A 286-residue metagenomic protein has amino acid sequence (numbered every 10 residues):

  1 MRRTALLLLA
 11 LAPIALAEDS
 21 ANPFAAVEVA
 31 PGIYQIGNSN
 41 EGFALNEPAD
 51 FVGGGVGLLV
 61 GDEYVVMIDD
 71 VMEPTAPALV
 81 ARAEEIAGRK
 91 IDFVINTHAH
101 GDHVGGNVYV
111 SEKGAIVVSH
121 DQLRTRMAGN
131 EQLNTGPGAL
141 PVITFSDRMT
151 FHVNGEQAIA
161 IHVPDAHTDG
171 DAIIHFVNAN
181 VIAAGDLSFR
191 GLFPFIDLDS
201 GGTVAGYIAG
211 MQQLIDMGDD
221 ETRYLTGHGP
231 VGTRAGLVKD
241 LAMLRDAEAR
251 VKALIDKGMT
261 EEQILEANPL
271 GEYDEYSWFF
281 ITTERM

Functional and structural regions predicted by a protein language model:
M1-L8: Sec-dependent signal peptide recognition, specifically the positively charged N-region followed immediately by
L8, D216-D220, V231-M286: Accessory terminal helices/loops
L9-A17: Hydrophobic h-region of N-terminal signal peptides that target proteins for export in Gram-negative bacteria
P31-R82, I174-F176, V181-G185: Conserved beta-strand hairpin/beta-sheet module of binuclear metal-dependent hydrolase folds, prominently
I33, P77, A81-V153, D169: Active-site HxH/HxHxD metal-binding segment of metal-dependent hydrolases
G37-V52, M127-N134, G191-G201: Acidic/histidine-rich helix-loop elements that form or flank divalent-metal/phosphate-binding sites at the catalytic
S39-N40, D70-V71, A99, A115 (+3 more regions): Active-site metal-binding loops of divalent metal-dependent hydrolases
Y64-V65, M72-P74, T150, Q157 (+3 more regions): Metallo-beta-lactamase
